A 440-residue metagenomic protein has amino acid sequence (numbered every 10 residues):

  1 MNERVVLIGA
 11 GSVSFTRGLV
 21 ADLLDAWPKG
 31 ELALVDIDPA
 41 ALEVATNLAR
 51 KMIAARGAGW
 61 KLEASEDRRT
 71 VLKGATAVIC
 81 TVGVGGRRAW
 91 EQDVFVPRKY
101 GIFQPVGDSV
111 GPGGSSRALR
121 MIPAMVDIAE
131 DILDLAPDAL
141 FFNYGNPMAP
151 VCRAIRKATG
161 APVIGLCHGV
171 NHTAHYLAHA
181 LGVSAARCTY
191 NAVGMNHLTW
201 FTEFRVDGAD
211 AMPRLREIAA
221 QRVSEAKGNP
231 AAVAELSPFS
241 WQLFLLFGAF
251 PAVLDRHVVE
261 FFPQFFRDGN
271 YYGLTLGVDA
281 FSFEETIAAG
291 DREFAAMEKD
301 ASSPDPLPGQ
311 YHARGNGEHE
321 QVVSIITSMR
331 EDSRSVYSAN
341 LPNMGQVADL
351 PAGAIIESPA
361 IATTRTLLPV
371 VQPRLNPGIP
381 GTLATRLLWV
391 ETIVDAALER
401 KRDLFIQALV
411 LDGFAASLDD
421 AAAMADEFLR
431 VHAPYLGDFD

Functional and structural regions predicted by a protein language model:
E3-L32: N-terminal Rossmann-like dinucleotide-binding module
W27, M52-G59, T159, L181-V183: Short helix-capping segments at alpha-helix termini
P28-M52: NAD(P)-binding Rossmann-fold cofactor-contacting core
K61-G74: Short acidic low-complexity segments
T76, G83, N146: Short glycine-/small-residue-rich Rossmann-like dinucleotide-binding loops
R88-K157: Rossmann-fold NAD(P)-binding glycine/threonine-rich loop
I128-A209: Internal, well-ordered domain-core segments that constitute the primary functional module of diverse proteins
G182-D440: Long, compositionally biased stretches enriched for glycine and/or charged residues
